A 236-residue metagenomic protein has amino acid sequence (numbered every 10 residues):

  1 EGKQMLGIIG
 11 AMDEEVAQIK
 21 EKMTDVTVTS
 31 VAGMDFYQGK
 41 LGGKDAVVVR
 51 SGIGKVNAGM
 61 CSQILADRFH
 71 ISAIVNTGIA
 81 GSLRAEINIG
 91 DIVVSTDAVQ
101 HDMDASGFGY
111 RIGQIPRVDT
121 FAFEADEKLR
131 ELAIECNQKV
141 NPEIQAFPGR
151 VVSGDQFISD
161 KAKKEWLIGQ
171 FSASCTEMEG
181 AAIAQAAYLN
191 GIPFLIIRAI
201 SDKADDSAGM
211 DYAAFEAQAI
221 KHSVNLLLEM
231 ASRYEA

Functional and structural regions predicted by a protein language model:
Q4-L6, T29-A236: Glycine-rich phosphate- or other oxyanion-binding loops that anchor nucleotides, phosphorylated ligands
M5-M23, D45: Short, conserved "active-site rim" segments that organize catalytic pockets and cofactor/ligand binding
